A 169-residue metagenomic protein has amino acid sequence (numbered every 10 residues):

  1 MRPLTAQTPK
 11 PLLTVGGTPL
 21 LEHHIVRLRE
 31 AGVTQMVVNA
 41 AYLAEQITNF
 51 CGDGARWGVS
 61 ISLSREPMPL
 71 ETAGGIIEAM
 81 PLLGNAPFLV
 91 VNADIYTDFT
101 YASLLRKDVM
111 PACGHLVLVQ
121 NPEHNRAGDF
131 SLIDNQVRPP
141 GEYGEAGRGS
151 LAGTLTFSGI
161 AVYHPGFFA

Functional and structural regions predicted by a protein language model:
M1-L4: A phosphate-binding catalytic loop at a beta-strand-loop-alpha-helix junction that coordinates phosphoryl groups
A6-K10: Short alpha-helical oligomerization interface
P11, V59, A86-P87, G114 (+2 more regions): A generic secondary-structure signal marking the coil-to-beta-strand transition
L13-T14, T18-N92, Y101-S103: Conserved N-terminal catalytic core of the sugar/cofactor nucleotidyltransferase
A73, T97-A169: Conserved core of the sugar-phosphate nucleotidyltransferase
